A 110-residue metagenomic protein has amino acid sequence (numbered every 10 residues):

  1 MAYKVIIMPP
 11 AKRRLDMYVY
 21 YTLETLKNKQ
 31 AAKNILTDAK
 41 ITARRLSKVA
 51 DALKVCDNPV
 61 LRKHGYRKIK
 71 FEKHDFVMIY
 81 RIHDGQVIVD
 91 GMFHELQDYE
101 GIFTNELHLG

Functional and structural regions predicted by a protein language model:
M1-K40: Arg/Lys-rich, positively charged N-terminal/basic patches that mediate binding to nucleic acids
N34-I35, D51-V55, G110: Juxtamembrane/interface motifs at transmembrane-helix termini
K40-V49: Compact soluble domain cores
V49-G85: Basic/aromatic recognition patch in beta-strand/loop cores that engages polyanionic ligands
F71-V77, R81-G110: Enriched for short, Lys/Arg-rich terminal
